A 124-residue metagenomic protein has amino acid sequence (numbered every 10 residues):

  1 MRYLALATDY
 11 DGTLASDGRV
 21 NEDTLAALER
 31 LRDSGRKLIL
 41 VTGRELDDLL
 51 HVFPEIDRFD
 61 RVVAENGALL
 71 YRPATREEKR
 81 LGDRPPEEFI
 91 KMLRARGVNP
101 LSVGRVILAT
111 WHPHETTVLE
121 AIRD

Functional and structural regions predicted by a protein language model:
M1-R2, S34: Short loop/turn elements that form and flank the Walker-type P-loop nucleotide-binding site in RecA-like NTPase cores
R2-G18: Asp-based phosphoryl-transfer active-site loop
L14, E77, I107-T110: Short histidine/acidic/glycine/proline-rich micro-motifs that form metal- and phosphate-coordinating active-site loops
D17-V103: Active-site phosphate-binding/coordination module
M92, R96-D124: Conserved acidic, metal-coordinating active-site core of Asp-based, Mg2+-dependent phosphoryl-transfer enzymes
